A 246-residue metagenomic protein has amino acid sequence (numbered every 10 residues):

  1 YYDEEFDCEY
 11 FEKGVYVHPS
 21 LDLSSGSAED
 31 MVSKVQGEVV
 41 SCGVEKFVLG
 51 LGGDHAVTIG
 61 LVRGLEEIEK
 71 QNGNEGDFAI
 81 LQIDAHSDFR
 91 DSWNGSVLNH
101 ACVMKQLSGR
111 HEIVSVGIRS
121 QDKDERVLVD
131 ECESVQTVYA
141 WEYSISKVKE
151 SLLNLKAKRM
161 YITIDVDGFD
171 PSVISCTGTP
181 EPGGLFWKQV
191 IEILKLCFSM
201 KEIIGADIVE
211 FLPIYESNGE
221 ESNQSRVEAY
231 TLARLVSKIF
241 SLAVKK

Functional and structural regions predicted by a protein language model:
Y1-K246: Conserved alpha-helical scaffold segments that buttress catalytic/binding sites
